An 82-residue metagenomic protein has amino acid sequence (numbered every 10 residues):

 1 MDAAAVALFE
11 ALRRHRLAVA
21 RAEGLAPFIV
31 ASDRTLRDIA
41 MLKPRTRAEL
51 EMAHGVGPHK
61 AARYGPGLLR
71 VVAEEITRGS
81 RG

Functional and structural regions predicted by a protein language model:
M1-G82: Accessory DNA-binding and partner-docking regions appended to nucleic-acid-acting proteins, especially the terminal
